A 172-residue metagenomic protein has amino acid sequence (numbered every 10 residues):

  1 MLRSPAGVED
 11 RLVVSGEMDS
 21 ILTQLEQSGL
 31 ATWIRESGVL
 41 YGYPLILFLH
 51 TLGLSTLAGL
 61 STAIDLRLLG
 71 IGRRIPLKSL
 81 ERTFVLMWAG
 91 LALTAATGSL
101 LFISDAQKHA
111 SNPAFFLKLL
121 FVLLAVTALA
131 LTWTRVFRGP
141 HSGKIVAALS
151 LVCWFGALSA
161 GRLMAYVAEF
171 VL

Functional and structural regions predicted by a protein language model:
M1-E17: N-terminal amphipathic/basic-hydrophobic helices that include classical n-h-c signal peptides and signal-anchor
L12-L172: Polytopic transmembrane helical bundles with strong interfacial aromatic enrichment
